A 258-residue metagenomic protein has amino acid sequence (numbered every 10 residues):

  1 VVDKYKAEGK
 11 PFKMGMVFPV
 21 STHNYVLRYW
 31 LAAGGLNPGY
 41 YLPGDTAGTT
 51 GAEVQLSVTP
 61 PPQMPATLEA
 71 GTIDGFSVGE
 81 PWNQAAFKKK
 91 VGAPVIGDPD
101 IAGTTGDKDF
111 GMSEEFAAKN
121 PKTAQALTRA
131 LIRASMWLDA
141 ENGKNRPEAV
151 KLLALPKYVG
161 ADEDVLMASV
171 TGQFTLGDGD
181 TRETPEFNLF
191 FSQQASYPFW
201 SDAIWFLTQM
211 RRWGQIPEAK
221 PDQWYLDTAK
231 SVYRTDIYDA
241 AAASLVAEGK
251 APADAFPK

Functional and structural regions predicted by a protein language model:
V1-E8, P62-T67, E80-K89: Pocket-flanking alpha-helical
V1-G44, T50-V58, P62, I96-D100 (+2 more regions): A conserved helix-loop-strand patch within extracytoplasmic ligand-binding domains of the periplasmic binding
M14, T67-A86, A117, A134-L138: Conserved catalytic-core segments centered on acid/base and nucleophilic motifs
T46-S77, K89-K90, Q209: Short helices/loops that flank or line small-molecule/ion binding pockets
E80-D109: Extracytoplasmic/periplasmic substrate-binding proteins
A118-Y233: Secondary-structure end/capping motifs
I237-K258: C-terminal non-catalytic accessory extensions
